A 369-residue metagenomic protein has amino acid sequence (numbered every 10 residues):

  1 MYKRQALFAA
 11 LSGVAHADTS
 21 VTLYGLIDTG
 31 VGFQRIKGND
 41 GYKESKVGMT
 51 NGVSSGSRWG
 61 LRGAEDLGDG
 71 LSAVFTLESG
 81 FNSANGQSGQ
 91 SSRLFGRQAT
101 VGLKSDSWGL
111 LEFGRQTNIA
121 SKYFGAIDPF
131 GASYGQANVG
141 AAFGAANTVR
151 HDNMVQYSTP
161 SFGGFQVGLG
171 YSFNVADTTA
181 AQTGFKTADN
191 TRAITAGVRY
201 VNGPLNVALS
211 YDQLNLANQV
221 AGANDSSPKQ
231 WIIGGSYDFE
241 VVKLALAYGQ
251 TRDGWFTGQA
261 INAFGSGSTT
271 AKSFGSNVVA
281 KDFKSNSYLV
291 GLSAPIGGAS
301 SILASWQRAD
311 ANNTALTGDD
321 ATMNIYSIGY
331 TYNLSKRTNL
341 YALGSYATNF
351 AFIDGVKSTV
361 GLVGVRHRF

Functional and structural regions predicted by a protein language model:
M1-Q5: Conserved small/polar residues in nucleotide/adenosyl-binding loops
A6, A10, G60-R62, T100-L103 (+7 more regions): Outer-membrane beta-barrel architecture
D18-F33, K46-A176, N190, R199-N206: Outer membrane beta-barrel
I27-V31, L77-S79, R115, L169-F173 (+7 more regions): Transmembrane beta-barrel strands of outer-membrane/channel proteins
S55-W59, R97-V101, H151-V155, R192-A196 (+5 more regions): Hydrophobic, lipid-facing positions within transmembrane beta-strands of outer-membrane proteins
L71-A73, S107-L111, G164-V167, P204-L209 (+3 more regions): Repeated loop/turn-to-beta-strand initiation elements of outer-membrane beta-barrel proteins
D189-T191, T195-I325: Detector for outer-membrane/organellar transmembrane beta-barrel domains, recognizing the amphipathic beta-strand
Y332-L334, K357-F369: Outer-membrane beta-barrel "beta-signal"
